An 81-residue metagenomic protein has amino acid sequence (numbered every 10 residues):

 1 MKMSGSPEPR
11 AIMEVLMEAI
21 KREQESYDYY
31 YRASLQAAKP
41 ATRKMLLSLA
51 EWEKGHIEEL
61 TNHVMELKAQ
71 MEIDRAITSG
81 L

Functional and structural regions predicted by a protein language model:
M1-L81: Non-heme di-metal
